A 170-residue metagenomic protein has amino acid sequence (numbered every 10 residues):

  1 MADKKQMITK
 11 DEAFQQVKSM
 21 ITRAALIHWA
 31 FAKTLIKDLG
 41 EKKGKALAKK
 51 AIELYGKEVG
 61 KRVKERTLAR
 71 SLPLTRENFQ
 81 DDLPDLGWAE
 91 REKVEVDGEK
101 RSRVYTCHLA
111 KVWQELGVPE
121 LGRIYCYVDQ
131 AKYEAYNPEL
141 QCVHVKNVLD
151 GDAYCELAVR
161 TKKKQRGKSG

Functional and structural regions predicted by a protein language model:
M1-E99, H108-Y125, L140-Y154, T161-G170: N-terminal accessory segment detector
K33, Q130-A131: Active-site phosphate/pyrophosphate- and oxyanion-stabilizing loops and adjacent acidic/basic residues in soluble
S102: A helicase ATPase "motif cassette" and its flanking acidic/Ser/Thr-rich regulatory loops
Y105: Short, well-ordered beta-to-alpha junction loops that form the rim of enzyme active sites and present histidine/acidic
